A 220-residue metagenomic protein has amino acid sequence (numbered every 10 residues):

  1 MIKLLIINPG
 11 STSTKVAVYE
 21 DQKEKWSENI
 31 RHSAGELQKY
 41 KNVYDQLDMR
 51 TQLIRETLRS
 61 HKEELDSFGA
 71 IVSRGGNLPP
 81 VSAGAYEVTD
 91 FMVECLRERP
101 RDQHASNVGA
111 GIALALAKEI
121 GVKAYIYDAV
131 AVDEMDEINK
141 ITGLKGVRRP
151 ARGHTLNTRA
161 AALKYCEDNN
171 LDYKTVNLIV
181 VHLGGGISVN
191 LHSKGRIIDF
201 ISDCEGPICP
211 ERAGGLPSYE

Functional and structural regions predicted by a protein language model:
I2-I7, F68-V72, L178-H182, I197: Short glycine-aspartate micro-motif
L4-D45, D203: Short glycine-rich, Thr/Ser-proximal phosphate-binding strand/loop in the N-terminal lobe of ATP-dependent enzymes
I7-T12, V181-G186, H192-K194: A short acidic Gly-Thr/Ser loop motif
D21-E24, G84-C95, L116, I120-V122 (+2 more regions): A glycine- and small-aliphatic-rich helix-loop capping segment at beta-alpha/alpha-beta transitions that lines
S27-D66, M92, L96-R101: N-terminal phosphate-binding loop and adjacent alpha-helix
L58-A105, K123, A131-T142: Short beta-strand-loop/turn "lid" adjacent to the catalytic site in phosphate-handling enzymes
E64-F68, G121-Y127, D172-L178: Short secondary-structure capping/junction motifs at helix and strand boundaries
V108-A115, I126, D133, I141-N177 (+2 more regions): Glycine-rich phosphate-binding loop plus the immediately following alpha-helix
